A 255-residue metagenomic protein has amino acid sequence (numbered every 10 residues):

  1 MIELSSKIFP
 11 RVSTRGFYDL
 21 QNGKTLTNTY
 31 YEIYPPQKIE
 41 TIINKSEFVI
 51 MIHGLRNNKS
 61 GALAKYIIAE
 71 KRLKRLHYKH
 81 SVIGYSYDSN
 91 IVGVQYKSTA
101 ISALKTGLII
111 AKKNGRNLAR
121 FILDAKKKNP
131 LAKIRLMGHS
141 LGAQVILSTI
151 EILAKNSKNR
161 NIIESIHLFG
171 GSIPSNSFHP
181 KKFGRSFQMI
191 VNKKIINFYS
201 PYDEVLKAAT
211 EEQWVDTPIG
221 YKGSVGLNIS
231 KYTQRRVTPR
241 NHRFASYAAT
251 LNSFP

Functional and structural regions predicted by a protein language model:
M1-N44, L55-I68, L73-A132, E151-S165 (+1 more regions): Lipolytic serine-hydrolase domain surface
E47-V49, I134: Generic beta-sheet signal
V49-I50, I166: Receiver (REC) domain switch-region micro-motif
I50-G54, H139: The conserved beta1-alpha1 loop
L118, M137-G142, I146: Gly/Ala-rich beta-loop-alpha elbow adjacent to hydrolase catalytic centers
R135, H139-S140, S165-H167: Residue in the alpha/beta-hydrolase core beta-strand immediately N-terminal to the catalytic nucleophile
